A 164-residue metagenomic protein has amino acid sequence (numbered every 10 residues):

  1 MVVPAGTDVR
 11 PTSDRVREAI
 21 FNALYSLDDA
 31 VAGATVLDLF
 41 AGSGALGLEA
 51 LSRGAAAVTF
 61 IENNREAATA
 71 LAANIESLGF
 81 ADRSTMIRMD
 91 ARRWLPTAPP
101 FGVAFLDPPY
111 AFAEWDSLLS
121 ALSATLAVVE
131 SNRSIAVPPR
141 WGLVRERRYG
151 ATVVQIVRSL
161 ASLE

Functional and structural regions predicted by a protein language model:
M1-E164: Class I S-adenosyl-L-methionine-dependent methyltransferase catalytic core
